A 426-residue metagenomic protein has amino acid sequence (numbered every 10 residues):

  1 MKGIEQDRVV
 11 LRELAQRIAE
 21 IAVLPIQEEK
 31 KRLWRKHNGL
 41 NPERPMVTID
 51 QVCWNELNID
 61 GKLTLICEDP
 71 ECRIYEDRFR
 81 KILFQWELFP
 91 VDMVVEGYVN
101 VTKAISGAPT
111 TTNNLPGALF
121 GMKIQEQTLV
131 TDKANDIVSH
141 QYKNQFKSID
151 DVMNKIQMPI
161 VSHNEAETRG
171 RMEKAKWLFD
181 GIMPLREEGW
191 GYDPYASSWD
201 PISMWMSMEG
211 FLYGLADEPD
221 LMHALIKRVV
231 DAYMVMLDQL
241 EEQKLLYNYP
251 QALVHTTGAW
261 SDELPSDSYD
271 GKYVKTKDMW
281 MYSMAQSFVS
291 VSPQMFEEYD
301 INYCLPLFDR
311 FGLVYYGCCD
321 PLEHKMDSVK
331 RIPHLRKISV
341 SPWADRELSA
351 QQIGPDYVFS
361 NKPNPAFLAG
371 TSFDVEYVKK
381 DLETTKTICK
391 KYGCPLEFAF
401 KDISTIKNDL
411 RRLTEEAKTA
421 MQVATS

Functional and structural regions predicted by a protein language model:
M1-W54, I59-T64, E68, C72 (+3 more regions): Active-site loop segments of alpha/beta catalytic cores
L65-F120: Membrane helical hairpin/interfacial module
I105-Y142: Cofactor- and metal-binding active-site motifs of prokaryotic enzymes that mediate redox/radical or nucleophilic
V130-E173: A gly/proline- and charged-residue-enriched helix-loop-helix capping module
